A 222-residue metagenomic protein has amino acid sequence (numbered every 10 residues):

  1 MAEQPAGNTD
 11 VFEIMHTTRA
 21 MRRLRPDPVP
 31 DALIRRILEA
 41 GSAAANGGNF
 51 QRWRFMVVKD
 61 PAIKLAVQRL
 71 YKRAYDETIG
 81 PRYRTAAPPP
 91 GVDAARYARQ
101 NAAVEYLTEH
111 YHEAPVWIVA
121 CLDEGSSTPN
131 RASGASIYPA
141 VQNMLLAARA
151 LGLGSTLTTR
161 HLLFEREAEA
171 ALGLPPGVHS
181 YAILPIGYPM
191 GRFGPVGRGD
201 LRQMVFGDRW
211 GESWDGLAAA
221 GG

Functional and structural regions predicted by a protein language model:
A2-G7, M21, Y181-G222: C-terminal helix-cap and adjacent tail motif
D10-D27: Generic N-terminal amphipathic, Lys/Arg-enriched alpha-helix
I14, W117-V119, Y181-P185: Conserved hydrophobic/aromatic beta-strand scaffold that supports enzyme active sites
I37-S42, V116-I118, D123-A170: Small-aliphatic-rich amphipathic alpha-helix that forms the alpha element of a beta-alpha
S42-F50: Glycine-rich phosphate/pyrophosphate-binding beta-alpha loops
F50-R52, Y111-V116, H179: Short connector loops at helix/strand junctions that flank enzyme active sites, especially segments positioning acidic
V57-A135: Glycine/small-residue-rich phosphate/adenosyl-binding loop
D76-P88, L172-G197: A glycine-rich helix N-cap at a beta->alpha junction
